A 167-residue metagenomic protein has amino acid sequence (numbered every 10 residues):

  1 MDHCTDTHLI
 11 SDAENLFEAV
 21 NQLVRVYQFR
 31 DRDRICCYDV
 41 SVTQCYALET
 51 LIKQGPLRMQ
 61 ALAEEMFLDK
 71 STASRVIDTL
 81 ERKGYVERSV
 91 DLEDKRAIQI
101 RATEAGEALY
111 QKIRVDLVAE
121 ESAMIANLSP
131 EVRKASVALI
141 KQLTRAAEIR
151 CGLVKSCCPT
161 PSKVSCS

Functional and structural regions predicted by a protein language model:
M1-H8, E131-S167: C-terminal regulatory/oligomerization modules of transcriptional regulators
M1-Y38, V42, C166-S167: N-terminal leader segment of winged-helix/HTH proteins
N15-E18, Y46, A135-A138, Q142: Amphipathic alpha-helical interaction segments
V20-L23, Y27-R34, M66, L109 (+2 more regions): Alpha-helical linker/hinge and terminal dimerization helices associated with HTH transcriptional regulators
Q28-T72, K83: N-terminal helix-turn-helix DNA-binding core of bacterial DNA-binding proteins
C37-S41, T72-R75, T79, S129 (+1 more regions): Short glycine/proline-centered loop/turn elements that form peptide/ligand docking sites
D78-K141: Charged, amphipathic alpha-helical coiled-coil/dimerization segments
